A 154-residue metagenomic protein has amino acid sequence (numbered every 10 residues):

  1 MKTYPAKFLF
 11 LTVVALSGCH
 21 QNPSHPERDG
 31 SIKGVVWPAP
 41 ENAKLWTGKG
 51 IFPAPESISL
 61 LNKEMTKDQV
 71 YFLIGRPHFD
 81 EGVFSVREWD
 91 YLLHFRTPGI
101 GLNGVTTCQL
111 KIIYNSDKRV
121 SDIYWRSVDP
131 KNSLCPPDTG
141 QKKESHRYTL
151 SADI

Functional and structural regions predicted by a protein language model:
M1-F8: Bacterial N-terminal signal peptides that target proteins for export
L11: Flanking scaffold residues of small Cys/His-coordinated metal-binding clusters
A15-G18: C-terminal motif of bacterial Sec signal peptides marking the signal peptidase cleavage site
H20-I154: Residues within mature, well-folded domains
